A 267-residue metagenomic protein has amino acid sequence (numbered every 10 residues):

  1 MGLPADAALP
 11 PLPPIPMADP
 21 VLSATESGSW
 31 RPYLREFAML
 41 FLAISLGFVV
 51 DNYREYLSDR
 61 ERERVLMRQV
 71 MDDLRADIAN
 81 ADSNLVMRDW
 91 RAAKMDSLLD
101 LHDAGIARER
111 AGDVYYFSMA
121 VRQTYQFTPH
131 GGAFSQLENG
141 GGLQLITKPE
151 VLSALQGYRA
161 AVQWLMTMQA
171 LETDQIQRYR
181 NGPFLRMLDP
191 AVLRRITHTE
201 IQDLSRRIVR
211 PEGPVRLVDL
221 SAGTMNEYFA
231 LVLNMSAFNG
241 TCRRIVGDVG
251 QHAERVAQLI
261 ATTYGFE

Functional and structural regions predicted by a protein language model:
M1-R31, N52-E267: Long, hydrophobic alpha-helical segments that serve as membrane-spanning/inserting helices
E36-V49: Hydrophobic membrane-insertion alpha-helices, especially the h-region of bacterial N-terminal signal peptides
